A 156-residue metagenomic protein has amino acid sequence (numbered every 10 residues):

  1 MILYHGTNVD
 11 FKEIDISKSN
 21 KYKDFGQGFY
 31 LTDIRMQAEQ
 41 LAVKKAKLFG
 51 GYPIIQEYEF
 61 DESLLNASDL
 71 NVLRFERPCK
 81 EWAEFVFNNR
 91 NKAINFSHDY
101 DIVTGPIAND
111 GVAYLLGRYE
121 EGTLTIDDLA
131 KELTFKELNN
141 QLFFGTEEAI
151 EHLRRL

Functional and structural regions predicted by a protein language model:
M1-F25, V43, F60-S63: ADP-ribose/NAD+-binding catalytic cleft of ART/PARP-like enzymes
K23-D24, Q40, K44-L156: Conserved NAD+-utilizing ADP-ribose enzyme module
G28: Acidic, aromatic-lined catalytic clefts of primarily extracellular/periplasmic carbohydrate-active enzymes that remodel
